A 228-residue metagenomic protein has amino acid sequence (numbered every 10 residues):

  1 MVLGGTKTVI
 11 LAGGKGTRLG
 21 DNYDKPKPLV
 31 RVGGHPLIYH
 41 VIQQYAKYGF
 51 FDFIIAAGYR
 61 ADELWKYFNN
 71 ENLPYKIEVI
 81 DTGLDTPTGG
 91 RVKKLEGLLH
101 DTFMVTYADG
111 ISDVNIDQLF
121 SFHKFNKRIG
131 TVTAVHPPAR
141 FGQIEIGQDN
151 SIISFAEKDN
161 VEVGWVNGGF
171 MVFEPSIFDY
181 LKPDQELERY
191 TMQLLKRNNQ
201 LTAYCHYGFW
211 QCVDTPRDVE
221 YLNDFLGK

Functional and structural regions predicted by a protein language model:
M1-D21, L29: N-proximal low-complexity "stem/linker" segments adjacent to membrane-targeting elements
M1-I10, H35-Y107, Q118, P183 (+1 more regions): Conserved N-terminal catalytic core of the sugar/cofactor nucleotidyltransferase
K15, D109-G110: Active-site metal-binding loops of divalent metal-dependent hydrolases
D24-Y39: Short catalytic helix/loop segments, enriched in acidic residues and glycine and frequently bearing histidine
I38, L64, L95, D109 (+4 more regions): Residue-level signal for inorganic ion chemistry
A46, I54, L99-T102, D113-S151: Basic phosphate/pyrophosphate-binding loop/patch that engages nucleotide-derived ligands
F103-M104, I111, F120-K124, P138 (+1 more regions): Catalytic-core segments of class I nucleotidyltransferases/pyrophosphorylases that form NMP-activated intermediates
